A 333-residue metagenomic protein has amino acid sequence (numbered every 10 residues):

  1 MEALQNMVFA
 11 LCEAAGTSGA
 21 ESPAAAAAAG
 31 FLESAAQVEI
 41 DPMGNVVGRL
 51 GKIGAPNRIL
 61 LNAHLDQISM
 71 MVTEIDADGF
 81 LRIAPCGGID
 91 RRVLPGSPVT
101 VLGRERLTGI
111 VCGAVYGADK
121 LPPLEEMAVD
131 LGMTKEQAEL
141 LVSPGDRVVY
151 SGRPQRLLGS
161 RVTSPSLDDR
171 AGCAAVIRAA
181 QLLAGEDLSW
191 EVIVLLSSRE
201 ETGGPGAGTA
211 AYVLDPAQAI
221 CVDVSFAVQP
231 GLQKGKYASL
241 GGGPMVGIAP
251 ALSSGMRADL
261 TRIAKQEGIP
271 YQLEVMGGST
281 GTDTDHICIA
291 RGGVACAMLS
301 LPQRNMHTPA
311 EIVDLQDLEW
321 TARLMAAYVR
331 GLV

Functional and structural regions predicted by a protein language model:
M1-V333: N-terminal hydrophobic/helix-forming segments and targeting peptides
